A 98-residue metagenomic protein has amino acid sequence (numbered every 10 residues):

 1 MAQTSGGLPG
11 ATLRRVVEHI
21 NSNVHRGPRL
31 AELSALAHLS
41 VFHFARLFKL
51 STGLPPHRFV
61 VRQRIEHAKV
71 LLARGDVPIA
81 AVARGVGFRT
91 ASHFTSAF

Functional and structural regions predicted by a protein language model:
M1-S5, R15, N21, G27-Q63 (+1 more regions): Basic/polar phosphate-binding segments, predominantly the helix-turn-helix DNA-binding elements of transcriptional
G27, D76-V77: Residue at a beta-strand N-cap/secondary-structure junction
